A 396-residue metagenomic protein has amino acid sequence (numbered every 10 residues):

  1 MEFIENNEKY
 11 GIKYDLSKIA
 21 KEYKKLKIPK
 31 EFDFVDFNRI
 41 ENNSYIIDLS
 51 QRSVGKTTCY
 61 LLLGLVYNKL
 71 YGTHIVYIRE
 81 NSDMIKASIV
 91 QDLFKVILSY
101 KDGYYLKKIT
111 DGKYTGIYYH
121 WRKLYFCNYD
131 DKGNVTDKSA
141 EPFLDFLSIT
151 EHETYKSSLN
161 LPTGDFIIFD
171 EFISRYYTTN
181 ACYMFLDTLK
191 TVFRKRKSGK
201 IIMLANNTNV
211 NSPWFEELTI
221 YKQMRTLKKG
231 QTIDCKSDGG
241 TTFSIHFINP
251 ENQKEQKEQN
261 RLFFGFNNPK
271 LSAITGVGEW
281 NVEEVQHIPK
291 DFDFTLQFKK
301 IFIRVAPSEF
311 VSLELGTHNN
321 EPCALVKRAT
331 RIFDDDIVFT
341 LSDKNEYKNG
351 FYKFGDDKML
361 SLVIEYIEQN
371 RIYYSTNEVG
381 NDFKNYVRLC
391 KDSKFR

Functional and structural regions predicted by a protein language model:
E2-R396: Phosphate/NTP-binding elements of NTP-utilizing enzymes
